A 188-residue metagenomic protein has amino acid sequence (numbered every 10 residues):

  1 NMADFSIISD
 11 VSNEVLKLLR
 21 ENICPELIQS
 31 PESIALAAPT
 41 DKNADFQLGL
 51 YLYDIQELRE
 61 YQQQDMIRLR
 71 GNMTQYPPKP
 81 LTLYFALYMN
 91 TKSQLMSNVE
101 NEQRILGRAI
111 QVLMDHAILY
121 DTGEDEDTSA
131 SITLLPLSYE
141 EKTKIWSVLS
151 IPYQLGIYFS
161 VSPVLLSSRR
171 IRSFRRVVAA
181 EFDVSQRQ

Functional and structural regions predicted by a protein language model:
M2-M66, E126: Small/polar-rich, solvent-exposed N-terminal microdomains that initiate assembly or binding
A3, M89-N98, L165: A generic structural motif
Y53-K92: Active-site-adjacent structural patch at catalytic or cofactor/ligand-binding sites
Q64-L69, S97-G107, E124-E126: "Short basic amphipathic alpha-helical interaction patches in structured regions
T74-P78, Q111, R175-Q188: Short, cationic low-complexity segments
P77-K92, G107-R108, Y153-P163: Oligomerization/assembly interface segments of phage tail-like spikes and tubes
I110-L166: Acidic-leaning, charged glycine-interspersed low-complexity segments
